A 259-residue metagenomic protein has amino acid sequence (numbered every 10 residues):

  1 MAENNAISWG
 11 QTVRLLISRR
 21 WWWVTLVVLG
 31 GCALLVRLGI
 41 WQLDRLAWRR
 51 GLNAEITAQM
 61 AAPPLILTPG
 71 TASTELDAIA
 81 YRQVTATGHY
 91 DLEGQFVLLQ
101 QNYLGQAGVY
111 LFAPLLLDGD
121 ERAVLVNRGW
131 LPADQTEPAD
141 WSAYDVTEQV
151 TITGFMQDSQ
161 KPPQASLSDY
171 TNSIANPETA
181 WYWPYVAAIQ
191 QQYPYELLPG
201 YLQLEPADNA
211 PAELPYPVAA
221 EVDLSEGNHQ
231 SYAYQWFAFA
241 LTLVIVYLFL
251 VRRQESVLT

Functional and structural regions predicted by a protein language model:
A2-T71, D77, R82-T259: Surface-exposed, charge/polar-rich loops and edge strands
